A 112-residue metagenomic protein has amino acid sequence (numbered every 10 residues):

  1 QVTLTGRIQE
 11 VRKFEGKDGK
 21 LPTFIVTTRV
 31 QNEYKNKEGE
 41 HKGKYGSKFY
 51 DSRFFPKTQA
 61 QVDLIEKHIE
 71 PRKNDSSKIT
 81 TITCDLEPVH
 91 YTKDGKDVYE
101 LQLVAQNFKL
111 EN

Functional and structural regions predicted by a protein language model:
Q1-N112: Single-stranded nucleic acid-binding surfaces, predominantly the OB-fold ssDNA-binding core
